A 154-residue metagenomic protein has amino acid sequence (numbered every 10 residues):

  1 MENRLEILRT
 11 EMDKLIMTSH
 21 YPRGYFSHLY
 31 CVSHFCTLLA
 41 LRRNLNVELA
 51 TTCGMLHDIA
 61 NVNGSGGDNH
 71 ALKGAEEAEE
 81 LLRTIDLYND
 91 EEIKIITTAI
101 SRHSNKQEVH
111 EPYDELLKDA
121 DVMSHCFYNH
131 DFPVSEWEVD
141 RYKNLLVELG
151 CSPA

Functional and structural regions predicted by a protein language model:
M1-L5, K14-L45, L56, E80 (+2 more regions): Divalent metal-dependent phosphate-bond-processing catalytic cores, especially two-metal-ion Mg2+/Mn2+ enzymes that act
L5, R9-T10, S33, L72-E79 (+1 more regions): An amphipathic alpha-helix signature
N46, Y88-N89: Helix N-cap / loop-to-helix initiation motif
V47-S65, H70, G74, I95-S104: His-Asp-centered metal-binding catalytic motifs of divalent-metal-dependent phosphohydrolases/nucleases
N69, K73, E77, P112-E115: Surface-exposed flexible segments
D90-K94: All-alpha amphipathic helical-bundle segments outside canonical DNA-binding/catalytic cores that form hydrophobic
